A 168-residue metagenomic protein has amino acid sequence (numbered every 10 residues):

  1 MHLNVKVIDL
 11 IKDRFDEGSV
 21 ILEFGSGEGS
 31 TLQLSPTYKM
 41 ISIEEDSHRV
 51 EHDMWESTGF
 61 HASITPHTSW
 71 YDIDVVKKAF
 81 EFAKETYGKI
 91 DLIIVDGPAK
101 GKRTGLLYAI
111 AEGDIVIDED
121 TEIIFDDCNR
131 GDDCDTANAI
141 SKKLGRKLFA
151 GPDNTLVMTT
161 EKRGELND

Functional and structural regions predicted by a protein language model:
L3-T68: SAM cofactor-binding core of SAM-dependent methyltransferases, primarily the Rossmann-like beta-alpha-beta module
S57-W70, K84, G105, A139: Catalytic core of nucleotide-activated saccharide and alditol-phosphate transferases
T68-K77, G101-L107: Short, flexible/disordered intra-domain loops and linkers
D72-G88, D114: Short amphipathic alpha-helix with an adjacent loop that forms part of the alpha/beta core around
Y87-D96: Short SAM/SAH-binding signature in class I
P98-D168: C-terminal substrate-binding/active-site "lid" region of AdoMet-derived donor-dependent transferases
